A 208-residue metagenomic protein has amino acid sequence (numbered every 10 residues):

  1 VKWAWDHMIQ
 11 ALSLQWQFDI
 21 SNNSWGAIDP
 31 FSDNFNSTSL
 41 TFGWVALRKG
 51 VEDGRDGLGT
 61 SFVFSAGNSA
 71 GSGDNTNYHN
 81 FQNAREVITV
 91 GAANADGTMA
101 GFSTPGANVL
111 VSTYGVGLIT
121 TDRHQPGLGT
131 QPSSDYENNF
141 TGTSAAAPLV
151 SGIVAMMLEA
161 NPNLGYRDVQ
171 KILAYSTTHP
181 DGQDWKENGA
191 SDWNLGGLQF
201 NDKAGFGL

Functional and structural regions predicted by a protein language model:
V1-F42, A46-E52, G91-N94, N139 (+2 more regions): Subtilisin-like peptidase catalytic core
D6, S13, D29-T41, R55 (+3 more regions): Surface-exposed intrinsically disordered loops and tails
L14, W44, R48, A147 (+2 more regions): Predominant activation on well-ordered alpha-helical scaffold segments within soluble catalytic domains
F18-N22, G59-T60, E86-T89, G101 (+1 more regions): C-terminal subdomain of the subtilisin-like protease fold in secreted/lumenal serine endopeptidases
G26-I28, G67-G71, A93-D96, G117: Catalytic metal-binding/acid-base residues of hydrolase active sites
F35-S61, N77-E86: Catalytic-core regions built around general acid/base machinery
H79-E159, N163, D202-L208: Extracellular S/T/G-rich loop segment that most often corresponds to the catalytic His/Ser-adjacent loop
